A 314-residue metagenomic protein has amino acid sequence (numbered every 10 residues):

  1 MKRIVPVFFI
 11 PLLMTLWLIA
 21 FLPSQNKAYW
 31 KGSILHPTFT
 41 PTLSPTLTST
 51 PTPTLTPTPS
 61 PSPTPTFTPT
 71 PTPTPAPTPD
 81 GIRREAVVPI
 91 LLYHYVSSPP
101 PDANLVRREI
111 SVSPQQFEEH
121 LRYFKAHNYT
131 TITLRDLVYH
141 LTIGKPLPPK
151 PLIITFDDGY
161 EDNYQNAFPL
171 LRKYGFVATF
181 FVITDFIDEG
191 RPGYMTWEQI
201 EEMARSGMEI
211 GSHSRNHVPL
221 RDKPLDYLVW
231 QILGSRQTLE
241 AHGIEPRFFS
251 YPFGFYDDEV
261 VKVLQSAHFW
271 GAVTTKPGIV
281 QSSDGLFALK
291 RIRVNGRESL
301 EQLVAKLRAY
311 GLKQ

Functional and structural regions predicted by a protein language model:
M1-L13: N-terminal Sec-pathway targeting helices
L13-N26: Hydrophobic alpha-helical membrane-insertion segments, chiefly the h-region of N-terminal signal peptides
K27-E85: Ser/Thr-rich, Proline-interspersed low-complexity disordered segments
F67, P73-I154, E161-D162, D222-Q314: C-terminal active-site subregion of NodB/CE4 polysaccharide deacetylases
F168-G175, M195-S212: Acidic (Asp/Glu)-rich catalytic clusters
G175-M195: A short, conserved beta-to-alpha structural element at the edge of catalytic cores that scaffolds binding
P192-E198, Y227-Q231: Charged helix-capping and loop-helix junction motifs
G211-K223: Substrate-binding clefts and substrate-entry loops adjacent to catalytic sites of polymer-processing enzymes acting on
